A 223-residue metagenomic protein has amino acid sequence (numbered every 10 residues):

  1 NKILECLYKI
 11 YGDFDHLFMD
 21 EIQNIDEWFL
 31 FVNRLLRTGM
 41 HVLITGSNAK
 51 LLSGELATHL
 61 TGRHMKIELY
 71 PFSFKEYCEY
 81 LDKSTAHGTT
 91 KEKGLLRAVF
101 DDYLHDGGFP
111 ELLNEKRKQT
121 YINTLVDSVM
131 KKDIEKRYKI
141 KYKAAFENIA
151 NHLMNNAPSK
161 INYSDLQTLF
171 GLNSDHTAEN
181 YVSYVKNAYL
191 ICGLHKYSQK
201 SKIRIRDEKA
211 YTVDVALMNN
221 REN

Functional and structural regions predicted by a protein language model:
N1-H16: Short glycine-rich substrate-engagement loop in P-loop NTPases that contacts/grips substrate
L7-I10, I25, L35, N156 (+1 more regions): Hydrophobic helix-cap positions at the C-terminus of alpha-helices in RecA-like/P-loop ATPase nucleotide-binding cores
Y8-G12, R34-H41, H59-L60: Conserved catalytic network of the ASCE P-loop NTPase/AAA+ motor domain
L17-D20, I161: Hydrophobic positions in the central parallel beta-sheet of the AAA+
F18, H41-S47, E68: Structural recognition of the conserved hydrophobic beta-strand(s) that form the central parallel beta-sheet of P-loop
I22-V32, G54-E55: Conserved ATPase-coupling elements of RecA-like P-loop NTPase cores
S47-A49, G54-K160: Interdomain motor-coupling "hinge/lid" segment immediately C-terminal to the ATP-binding subdomain of NTP-driven enzymes
K116-N223: Accessory nucleic acid-recognition modules appended to NTPase machines
